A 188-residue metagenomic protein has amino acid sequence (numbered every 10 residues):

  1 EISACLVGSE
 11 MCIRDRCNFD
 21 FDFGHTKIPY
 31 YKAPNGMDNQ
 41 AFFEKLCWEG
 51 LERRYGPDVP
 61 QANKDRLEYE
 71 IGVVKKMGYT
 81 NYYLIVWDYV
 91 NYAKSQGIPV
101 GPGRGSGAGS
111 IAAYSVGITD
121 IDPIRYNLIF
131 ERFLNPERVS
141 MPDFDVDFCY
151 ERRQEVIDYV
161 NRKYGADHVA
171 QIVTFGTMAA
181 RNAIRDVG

Functional and structural regions predicted by a protein language model:
A4, G8-S9, I13-V187: Phosphodiester-processing cores and adjacent nucleic acid-binding clamps
